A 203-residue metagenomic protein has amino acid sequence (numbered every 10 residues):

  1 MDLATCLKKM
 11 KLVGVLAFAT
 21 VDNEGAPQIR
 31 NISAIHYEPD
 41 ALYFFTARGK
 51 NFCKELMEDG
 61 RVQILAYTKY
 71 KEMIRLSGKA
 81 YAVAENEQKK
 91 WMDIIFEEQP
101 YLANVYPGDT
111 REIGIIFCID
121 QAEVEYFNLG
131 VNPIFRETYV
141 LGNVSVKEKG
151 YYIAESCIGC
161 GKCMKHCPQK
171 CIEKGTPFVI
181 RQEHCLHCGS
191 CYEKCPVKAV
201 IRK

Functional and structural regions predicted by a protein language model:
K8-P27, V62-A66: A short, Trp-centered hydrophobic/proline-enriched beta-strand micro-motif
V13-V15, N31, D40-L42, D59-V62 (+2 more regions): Short, surface-exposed beta-edge/turn micro-motifs
I35-K71: A short mixed-secondary-structure module that forms the rim of ligand-binding clefts
K79-K147: Charged, gly/pro-rich active-site loop segments
G142-G159: Extended, small-residue-rich solenoid/repeat segments and analogous flexible loops that form exposed scaffolds
K162-V179, S190-K203: Iron-sulfur cluster-binding cysteine motifs and their immediate structural context in ferredoxin-like electron-transfer
Q182-C185: Solvent-exposed segments in extracellular or luminal domains encompassing
